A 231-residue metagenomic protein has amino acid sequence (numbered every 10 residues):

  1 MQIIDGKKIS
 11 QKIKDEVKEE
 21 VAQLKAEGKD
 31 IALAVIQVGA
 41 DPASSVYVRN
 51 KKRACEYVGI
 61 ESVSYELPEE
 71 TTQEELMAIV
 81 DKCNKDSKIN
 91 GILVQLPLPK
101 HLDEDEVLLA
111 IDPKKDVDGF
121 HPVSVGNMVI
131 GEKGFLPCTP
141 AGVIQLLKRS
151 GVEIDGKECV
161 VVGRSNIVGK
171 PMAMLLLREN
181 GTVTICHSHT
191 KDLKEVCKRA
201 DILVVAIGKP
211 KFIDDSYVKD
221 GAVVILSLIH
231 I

Functional and structural regions predicted by a protein language model:
M1-A26: Positively charged, low-complexity intrinsically disordered leader regions
I31-G39: Short beta-strand segments enriched in small/hydrophobic residues
G39, V63-Q73, S188-H189: Short beta->alpha junction loops
A40-N50, P137-I213, Y217, V223: Glycine-rich phosphate/diphosphate-binding loop of Rossmann-like nucleotide-binding domains
C55-E69, V183: Short beta-strand elements in bilobed, periplasmic/extracellular small-molecule ligand-binding domains
E75-S87: Short, well-structured alpha-helical segments in soluble
V94-I154: Anion-binding alpha/beta catalytic cores of soluble intermediary-metabolism enzymes, centered on
I229-I231: Conserved small/polar residues in nucleotide/adenosyl-binding loops
